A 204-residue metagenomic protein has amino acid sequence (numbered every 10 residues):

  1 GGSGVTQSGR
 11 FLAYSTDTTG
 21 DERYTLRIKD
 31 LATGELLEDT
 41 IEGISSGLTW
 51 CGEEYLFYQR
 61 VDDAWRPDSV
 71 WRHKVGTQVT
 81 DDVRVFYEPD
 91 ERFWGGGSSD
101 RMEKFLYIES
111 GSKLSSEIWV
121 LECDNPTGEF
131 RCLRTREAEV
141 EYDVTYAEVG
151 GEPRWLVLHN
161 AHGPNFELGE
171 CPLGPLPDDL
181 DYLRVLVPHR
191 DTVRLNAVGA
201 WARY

Functional and structural regions predicted by a protein language model:
G1, T19-D21, K29-S46, H73-W94 (+2 more regions): Multi-bladed beta-propeller domains
G1-S15, E42-Q59, D90-E109, E137-L158 (+1 more regions): Conserved beta-propeller blade repeats
T6, W50, H73, D100 (+2 more regions): Conserved Ser/Thr-centered positions that define the repeating blades of beta-propeller domains
Q7, W65, R101, G128 (+1 more regions): Structured loop/turn residues at beta-strand edges in well-structured enzyme cores
T16-T25, T40-G43, Q59-S69, V79 (+3 more regions): A flexible loop/linker signature enriched in serine peptidases of the S9 family
V70, L106, I118-W119, F130-L133 (+1 more regions): Generic structural signal for nonpolar/small residues that stabilize regular secondary structure
S99-T127: Gly/Pro-rich turn-and-neighbor structural signature
